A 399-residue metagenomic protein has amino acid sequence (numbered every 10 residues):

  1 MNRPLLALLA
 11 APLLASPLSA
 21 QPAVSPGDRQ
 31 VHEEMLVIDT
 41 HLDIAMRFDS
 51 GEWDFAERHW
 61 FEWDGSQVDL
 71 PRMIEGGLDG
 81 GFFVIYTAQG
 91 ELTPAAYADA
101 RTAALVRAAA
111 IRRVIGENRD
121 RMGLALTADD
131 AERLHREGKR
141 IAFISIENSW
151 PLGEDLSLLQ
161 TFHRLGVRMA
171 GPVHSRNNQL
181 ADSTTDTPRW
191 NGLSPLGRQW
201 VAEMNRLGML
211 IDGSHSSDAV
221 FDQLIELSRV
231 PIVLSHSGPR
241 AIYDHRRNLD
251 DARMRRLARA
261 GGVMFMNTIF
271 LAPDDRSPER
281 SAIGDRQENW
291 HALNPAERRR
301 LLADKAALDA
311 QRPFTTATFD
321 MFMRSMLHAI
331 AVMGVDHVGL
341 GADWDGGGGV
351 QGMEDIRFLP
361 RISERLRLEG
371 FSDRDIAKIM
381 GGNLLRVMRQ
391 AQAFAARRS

Functional and structural regions predicted by a protein language model:
M1-A7: Bacterial N-terminal signal peptides that target proteins for export
A7-P17: Bacterial N-terminal signal peptides
A20-N191, D244-S399: N-terminal hydrophobic targeting/anchoring segments and the immediately downstream early-domain regions of hydrolases
V37-I44, S216, L234-S237: Histidine-centered catalytic micro-motifs
D155-L159, D182, V220-V230: Distinct, well-ordered alpha-helical segments
W190-N205, L224-L234: Alpha-helix-loop-beta-strand connector modules within alpha/beta enzyme cores
A202-Q223, D251-R259: Substrate-binding cleft of carbohydrate-active enzyme catalytic domains
D218-A219, P239-A241, F270-P273: Short, catalytically relevant binding-site loops at active-site mouths
